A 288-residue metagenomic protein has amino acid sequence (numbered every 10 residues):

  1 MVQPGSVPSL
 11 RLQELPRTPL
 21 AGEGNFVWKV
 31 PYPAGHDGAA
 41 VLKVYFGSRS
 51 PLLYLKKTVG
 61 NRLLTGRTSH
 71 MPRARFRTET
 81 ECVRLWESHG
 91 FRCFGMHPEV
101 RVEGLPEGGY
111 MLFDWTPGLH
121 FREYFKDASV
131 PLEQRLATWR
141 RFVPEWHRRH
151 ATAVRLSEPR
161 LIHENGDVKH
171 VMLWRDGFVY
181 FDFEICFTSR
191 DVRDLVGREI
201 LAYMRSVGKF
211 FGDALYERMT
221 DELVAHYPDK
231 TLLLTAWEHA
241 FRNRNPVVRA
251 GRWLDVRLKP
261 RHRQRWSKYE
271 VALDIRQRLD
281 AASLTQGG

Functional and structural regions predicted by a protein language model:
M1-E23: Juxta-kinase regulatory segment immediately upstream of eukaryotic protein kinase catalytic domains
F26-R75: ATP-binding glycine-rich loop module of kinase domains
F26-V30, A40, R148-S189: Active-site acidic catalytic loop and adjacent metal/ATP-binding pocket of ATP-dependent phosphoryl transfer enzymes
R73-W86: The N-lobe alphaC helix and its flanking beta3-alphaC-beta4 segment of protein kinase-like domains, centered on
R75, F91-T138: Conserved structural core of kinase catalytic domains
Q134-R148: Conserved alphaE helix
V179, F183-L284: C-lobe/activation-segment region of protein kinase-like
